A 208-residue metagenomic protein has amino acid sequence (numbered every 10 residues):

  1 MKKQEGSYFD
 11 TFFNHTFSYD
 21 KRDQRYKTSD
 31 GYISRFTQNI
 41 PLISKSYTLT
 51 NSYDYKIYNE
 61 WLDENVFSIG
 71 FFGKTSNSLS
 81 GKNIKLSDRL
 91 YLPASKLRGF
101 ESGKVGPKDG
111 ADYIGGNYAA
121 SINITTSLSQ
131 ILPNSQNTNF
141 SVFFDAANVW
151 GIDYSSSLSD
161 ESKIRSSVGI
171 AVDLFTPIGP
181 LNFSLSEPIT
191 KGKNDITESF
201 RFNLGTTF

Functional and structural regions predicted by a protein language model:
M1-T138, V142-A146, W150-I152, S157 (+2 more regions): C-terminal outer-membrane beta-barrel translocator/porin domains of Gram-negative envelope proteins and their
G151, S156-N182, E187-K193: C-terminal structured "cap/appendage" subdomains that terminate the fold
V172-G179, T197-F208: Outer-membrane beta-barrel "beta-signal"
